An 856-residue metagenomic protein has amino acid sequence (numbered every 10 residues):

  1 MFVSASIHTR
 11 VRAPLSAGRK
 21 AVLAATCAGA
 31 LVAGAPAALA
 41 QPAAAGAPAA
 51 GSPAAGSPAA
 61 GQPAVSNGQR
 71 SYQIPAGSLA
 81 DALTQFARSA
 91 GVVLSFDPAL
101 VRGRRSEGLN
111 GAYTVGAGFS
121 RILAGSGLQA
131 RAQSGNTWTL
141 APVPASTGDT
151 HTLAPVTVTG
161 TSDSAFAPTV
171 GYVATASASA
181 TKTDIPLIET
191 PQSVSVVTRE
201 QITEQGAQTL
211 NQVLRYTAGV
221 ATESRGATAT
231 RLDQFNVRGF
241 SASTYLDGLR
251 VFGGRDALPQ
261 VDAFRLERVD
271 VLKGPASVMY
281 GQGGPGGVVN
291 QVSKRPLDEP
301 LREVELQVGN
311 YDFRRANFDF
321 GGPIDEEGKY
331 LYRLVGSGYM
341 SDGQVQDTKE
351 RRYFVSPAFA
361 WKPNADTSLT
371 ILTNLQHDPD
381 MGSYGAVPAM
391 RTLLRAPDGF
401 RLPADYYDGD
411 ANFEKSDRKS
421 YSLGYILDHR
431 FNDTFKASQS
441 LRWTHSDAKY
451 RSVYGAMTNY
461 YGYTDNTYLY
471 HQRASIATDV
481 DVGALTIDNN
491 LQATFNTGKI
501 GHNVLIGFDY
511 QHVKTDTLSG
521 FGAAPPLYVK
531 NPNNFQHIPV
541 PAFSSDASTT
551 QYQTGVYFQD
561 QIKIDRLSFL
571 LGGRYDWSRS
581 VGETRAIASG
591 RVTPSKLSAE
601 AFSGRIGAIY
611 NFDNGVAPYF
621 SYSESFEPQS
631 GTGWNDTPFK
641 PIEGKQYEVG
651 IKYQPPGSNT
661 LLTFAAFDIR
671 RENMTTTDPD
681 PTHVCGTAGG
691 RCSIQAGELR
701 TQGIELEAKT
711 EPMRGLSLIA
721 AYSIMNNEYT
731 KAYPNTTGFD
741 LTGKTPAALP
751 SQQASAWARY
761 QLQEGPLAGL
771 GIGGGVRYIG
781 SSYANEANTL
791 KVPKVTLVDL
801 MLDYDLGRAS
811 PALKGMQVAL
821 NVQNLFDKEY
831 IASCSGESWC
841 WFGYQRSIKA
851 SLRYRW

Functional and structural regions predicted by a protein language model:
V93, A154-P300, V304, V649: Acidic, small-polar-rich N-terminal luminal/periplasmic segments of exported/outer-membrane proteins
F264-E267, V278-P357, P363-T367, Y421 (+2 more regions): Outer-membrane beta-barrel translocator/receptor signature
Y339-G343, S356-K362, D366-R430, D447-V482 (+3 more regions): Acidic/polar loop-and-plug regions of large Gram-negative outer-membrane beta-barrel proteins
A360-N364, V482, G501-V513, A547-R671: Structural signature of Gram-negative outer-membrane beta-barrels, strongest in the C-terminal barrel of TonB-dependent
L423-H445, R473-T584: Face-selective signature of the C-terminal outer-membrane beta-barrel domain
D428-R430, K436-R442, S446-Y454, P618 (+2 more regions): Membrane-embedded beta-barrel scaffold of Gram-negative outer-membrane proteins
V504, T745-W856: Conserved C-terminal beta-signal and adjacent last beta-strands/turns of outer-membrane beta-barrel proteins
I694-N785: Gram-negative outer-membrane beta-barrel transporters
